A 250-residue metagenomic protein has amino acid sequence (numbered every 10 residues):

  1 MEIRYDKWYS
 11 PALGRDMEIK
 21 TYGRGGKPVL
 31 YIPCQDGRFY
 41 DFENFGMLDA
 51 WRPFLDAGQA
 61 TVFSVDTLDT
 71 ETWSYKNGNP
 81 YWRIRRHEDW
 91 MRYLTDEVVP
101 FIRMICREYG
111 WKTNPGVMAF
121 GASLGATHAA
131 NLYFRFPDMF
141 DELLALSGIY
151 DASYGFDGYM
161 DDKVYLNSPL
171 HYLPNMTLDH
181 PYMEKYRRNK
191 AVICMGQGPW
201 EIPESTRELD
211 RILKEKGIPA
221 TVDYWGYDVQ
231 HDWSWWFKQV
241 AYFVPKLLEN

Functional and structural regions predicted by a protein language model:
M1-N250: Non-catalytic cap/lid and distal C-terminal segments of serine-dependent acyl enzymes
